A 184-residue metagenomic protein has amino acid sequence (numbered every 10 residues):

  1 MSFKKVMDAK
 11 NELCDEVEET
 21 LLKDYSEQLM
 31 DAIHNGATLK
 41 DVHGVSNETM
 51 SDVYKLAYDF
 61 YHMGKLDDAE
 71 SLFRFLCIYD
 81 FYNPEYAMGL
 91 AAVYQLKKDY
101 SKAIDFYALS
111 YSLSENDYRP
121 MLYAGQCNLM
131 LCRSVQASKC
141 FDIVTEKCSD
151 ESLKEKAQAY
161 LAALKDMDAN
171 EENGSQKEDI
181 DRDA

Functional and structural regions predicted by a protein language model:
M1-K4, M167-A184: Short acidic DE-rich linear segments
M1-T49: Long, contiguous interaction/recruitment modules in multidomain scaffold/adaptor proteins
D41-V42, Y123-L129: A ubiquitous short alpha-helical element
N47-R119, C127, L131: Alpha-helical adaptor scaffolds
Y107-L109, S138-V144, E172-D181: Alpha-helical repeat scaffolds
L129-S152, Q158-K165: TPR/TPR-like (Sel1-like) alpha-helical repeat modules
